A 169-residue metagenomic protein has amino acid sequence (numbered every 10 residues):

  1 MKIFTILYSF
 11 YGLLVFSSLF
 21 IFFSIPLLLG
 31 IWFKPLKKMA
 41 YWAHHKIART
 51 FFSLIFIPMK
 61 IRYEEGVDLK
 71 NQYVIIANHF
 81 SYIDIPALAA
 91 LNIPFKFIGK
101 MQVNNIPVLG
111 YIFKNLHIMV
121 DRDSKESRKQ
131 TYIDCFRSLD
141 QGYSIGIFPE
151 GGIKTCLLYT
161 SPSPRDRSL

Functional and structural regions predicted by a protein language model:
I3-W32, I47: A hydrophobic membrane-anchoring feature enriched in long, contiguous, low-charge segments that mark signal-anchor
F20-W42, F56, L69, Y73-K125: Catalytic core of membrane glycerolipid acyltransferases/transacylases, capturing the structured, soluble-facing
T50-Q72: A short, well-structured juxtamembrane/interface segment
Q72-V74, S144-F148: Residue-level preference for the first positions of well-ordered beta-strands
H117-L139: A membrane-cytosol interface segment of integral membrane proteins
G151: Active-site metal-binding loops of divalent metal-dependent hydrolases
K154-L157: Short, solvent-exposed loop/turn segments at secondary-structure junctions
Y159-D166: Conserved small/polar residues in nucleotide/adenosyl-binding loops
